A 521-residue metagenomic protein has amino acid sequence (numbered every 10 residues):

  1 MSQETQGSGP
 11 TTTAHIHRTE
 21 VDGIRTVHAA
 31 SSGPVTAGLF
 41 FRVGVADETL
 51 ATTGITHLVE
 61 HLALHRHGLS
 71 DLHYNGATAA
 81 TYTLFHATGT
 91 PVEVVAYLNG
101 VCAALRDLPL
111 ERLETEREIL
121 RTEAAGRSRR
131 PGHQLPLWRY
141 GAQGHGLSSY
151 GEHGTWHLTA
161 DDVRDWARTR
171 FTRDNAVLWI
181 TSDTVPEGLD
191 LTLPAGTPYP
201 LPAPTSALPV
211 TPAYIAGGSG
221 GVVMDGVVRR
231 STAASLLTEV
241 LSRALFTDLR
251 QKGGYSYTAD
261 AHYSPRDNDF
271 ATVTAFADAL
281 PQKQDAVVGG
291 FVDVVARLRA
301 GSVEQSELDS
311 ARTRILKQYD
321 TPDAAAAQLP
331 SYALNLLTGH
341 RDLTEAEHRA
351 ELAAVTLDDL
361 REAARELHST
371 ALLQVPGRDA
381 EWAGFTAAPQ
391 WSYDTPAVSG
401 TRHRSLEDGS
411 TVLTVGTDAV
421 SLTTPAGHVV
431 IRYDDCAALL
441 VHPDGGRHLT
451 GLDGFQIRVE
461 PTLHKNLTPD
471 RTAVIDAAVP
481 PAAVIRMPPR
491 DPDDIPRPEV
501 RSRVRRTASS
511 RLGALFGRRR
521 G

Functional and structural regions predicted by a protein language model:
M1-D71, R164-K252, P376-G521: His/Glu-rich zincin catalytic helix
S2-E4, D71-W166, D293, Q305-S331 (+1 more regions): Acidic/histidine-enriched segments that form metal/cofactor-coordinating and catalytic pocket/exosite environments
G7-H17, P136-A176, Y199, N335-A364: Histidine-acidic residue clusters that define the catalytic metal-binding segment of zinc metallopeptidase domains
H57, F85, L120, V163 (+4 more regions): Divalent metal-coordination and catalytic microenvironments
T83-T88, T169-D183, V273-D278, T370-P376: Short cationic amphipathic helices and targeting signals
Y97-L105, L237, L241, V287-A296 (+1 more regions): Short amphipathic C-terminal alpha-helix that caps PH/PH-like domains
T238-A279: A structural supersecondary motif
A275-Q305: Extended amphipathic alpha-helical segments enriched in small hydrophobics
